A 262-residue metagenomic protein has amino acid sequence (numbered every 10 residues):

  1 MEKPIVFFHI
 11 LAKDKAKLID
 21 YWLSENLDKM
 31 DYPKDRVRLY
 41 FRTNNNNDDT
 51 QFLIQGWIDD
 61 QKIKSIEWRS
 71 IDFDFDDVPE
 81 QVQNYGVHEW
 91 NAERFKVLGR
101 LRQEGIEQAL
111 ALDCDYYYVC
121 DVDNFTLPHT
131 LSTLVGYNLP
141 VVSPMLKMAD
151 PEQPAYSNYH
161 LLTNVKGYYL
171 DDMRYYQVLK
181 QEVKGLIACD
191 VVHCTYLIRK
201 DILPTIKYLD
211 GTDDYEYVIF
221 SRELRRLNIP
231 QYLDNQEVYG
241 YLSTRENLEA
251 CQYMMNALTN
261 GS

Functional and structural regions predicted by a protein language model:
P4-I10, N26-L27, V37-R42: Hydrophobic targeting segments
K15-M30, F52-L53: Short, well-formed alpha-helical segments that are part of the catalytic scaffolds of diverse glycosyltransferases
A16, R42-D59, F75-V78, N124: A conserved acidic beta->alpha catalytic loop
S24-R36, N46, W57-Q61: Short, acidic, metal-binding catalytic loop of nucleotide-sugar glycosyltransferases
L53-C114: Active-site-proximal specificity loops/subdomain of glycosyltransferases
I106, N124-L209: Conserved catalytic core of nucleotide-sugar-dependent glycosyltransferases
D113-F125: Short beta-strand-to-loop acidic/aromatic patch adjacent to the donor-nucleotide binding site
E182-S262: C-terminal catalytic/acceptor-binding lobe
